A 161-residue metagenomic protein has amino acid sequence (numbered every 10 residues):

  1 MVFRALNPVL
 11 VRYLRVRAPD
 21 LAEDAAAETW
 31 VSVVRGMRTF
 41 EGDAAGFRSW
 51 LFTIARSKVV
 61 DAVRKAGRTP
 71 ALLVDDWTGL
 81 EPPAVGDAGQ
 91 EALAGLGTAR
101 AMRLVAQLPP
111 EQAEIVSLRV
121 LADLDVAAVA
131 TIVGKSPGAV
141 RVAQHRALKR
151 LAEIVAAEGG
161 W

Functional and structural regions predicted by a protein language model:
M1, V11-E28, G160-W161: Short, charged helix-capping/linker segments at alpha-helix termini
M1-R12, A101, A113: A short, charge-rich alpha-helical start-of-domain segment used by transcription regulators
L14, R64, A113, L148-W161: Short, Lys/Arg-enriched C-terminal cap helix and immediately downstream tail that follows
V16, R35-G42, T53-V74, A94: Arg/Lys-rich amphipathic alpha helix in sigma70-family domain 2
D24-V31, A45-S57: Structural recognition of an alpha-helix C-terminal capping motif at a helix-to-coil junction
R56, V60, L121, A127-A157: DNA-recognition helix of helix-turn-helix
T69-A94, T98: Internal acidic/polar
I115-R119: A short pre-motif secondary-structure segment
